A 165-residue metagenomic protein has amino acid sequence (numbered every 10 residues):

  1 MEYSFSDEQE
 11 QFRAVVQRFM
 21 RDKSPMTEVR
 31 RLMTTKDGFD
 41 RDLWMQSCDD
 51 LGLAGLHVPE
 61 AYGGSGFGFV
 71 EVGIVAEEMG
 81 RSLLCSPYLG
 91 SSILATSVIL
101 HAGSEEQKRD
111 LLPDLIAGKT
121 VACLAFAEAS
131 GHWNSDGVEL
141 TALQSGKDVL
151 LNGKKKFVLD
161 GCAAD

Functional and structural regions predicted by a protein language model:
M1-L89, D110, D114: Amphipathic, small/basic residue-rich leader segments at the start of a protein or domain
S4, H57, L94, A125 (+1 more regions): Conserved beta-strand segments that form the floor/walls of ligand-binding pockets within enzyme and binding domains
R13, M20, G80, I99-A102 (+2 more regions): Generic helix-packing signal
F19-K23, V98, A122-C123: Short alpha-helical functional segments enriched in proximate histidine and acidic residues
S65, E106-D165: Glycine-rich, Trp-frequent "lid" loop and neighboring beta-strands that shape and gate the flavin cofactor pocket
F67-G68, S97-L100, S135-D136: Short, conserved acidic/polar surface loops in the N-terminal third of protein domains
P87-E106: N-terminal glycine-rich flavin-associated loop
